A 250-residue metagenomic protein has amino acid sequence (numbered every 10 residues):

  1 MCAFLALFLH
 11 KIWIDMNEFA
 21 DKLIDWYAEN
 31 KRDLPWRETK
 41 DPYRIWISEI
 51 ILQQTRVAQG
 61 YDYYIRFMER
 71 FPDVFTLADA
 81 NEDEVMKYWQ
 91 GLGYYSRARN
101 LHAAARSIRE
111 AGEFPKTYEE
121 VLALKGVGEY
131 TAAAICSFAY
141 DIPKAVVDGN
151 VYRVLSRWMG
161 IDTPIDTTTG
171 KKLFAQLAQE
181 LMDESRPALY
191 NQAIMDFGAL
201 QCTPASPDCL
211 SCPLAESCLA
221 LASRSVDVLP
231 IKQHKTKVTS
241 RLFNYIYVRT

Functional and structural regions predicted by a protein language model:
N17-K22, W26-D208, L214-S223: Catalytic cores of DNA base-excision repair glycosylases
L221-I231: Short cysteine/histidine-rich zinc-coordinating motifs and their immediately flanking basic loops
P230-T250: Conserved N-terminal beta-strand and adjoining loop/helix that marks the start of the Nudix/MutT-like hydrolase domain
